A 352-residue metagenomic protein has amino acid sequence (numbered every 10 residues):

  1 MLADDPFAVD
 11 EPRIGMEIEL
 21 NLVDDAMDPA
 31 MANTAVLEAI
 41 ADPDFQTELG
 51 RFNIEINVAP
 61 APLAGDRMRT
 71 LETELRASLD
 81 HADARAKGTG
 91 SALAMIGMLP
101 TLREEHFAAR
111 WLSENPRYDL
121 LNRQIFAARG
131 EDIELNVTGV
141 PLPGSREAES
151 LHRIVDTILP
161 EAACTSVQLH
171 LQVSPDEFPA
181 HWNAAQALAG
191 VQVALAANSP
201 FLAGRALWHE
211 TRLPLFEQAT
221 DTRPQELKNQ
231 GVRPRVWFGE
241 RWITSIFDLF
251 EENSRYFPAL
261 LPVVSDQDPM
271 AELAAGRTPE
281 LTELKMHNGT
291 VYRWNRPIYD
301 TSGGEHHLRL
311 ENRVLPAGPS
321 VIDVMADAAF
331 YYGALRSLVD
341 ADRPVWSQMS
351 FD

Functional and structural regions predicted by a protein language model:
M1-D352: Phosphate/nucleotide-binding catalytic core
